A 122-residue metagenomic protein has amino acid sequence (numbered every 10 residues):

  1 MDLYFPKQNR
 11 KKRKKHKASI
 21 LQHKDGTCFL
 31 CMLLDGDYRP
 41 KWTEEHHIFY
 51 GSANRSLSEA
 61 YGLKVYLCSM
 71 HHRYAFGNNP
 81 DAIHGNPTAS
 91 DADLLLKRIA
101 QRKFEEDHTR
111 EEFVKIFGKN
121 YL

Functional and structural regions predicted by a protein language model:
M1-W42, D93-L122: A boundary/linker detector
F29-L30, Y66-M70: C-type cytochrome heme c attachment motif
L33-L34, M70-Y74: Detector for the c-type heme attachment site
D37-R55: Short recognition patches in nucleic-acid-associated and regulatory proteins
T43, V65-Y66: A broad, low-specificity signal marking well-ordered, structured residues that form hydrophobic/aromatic
S52-V65, R73-L122: Polybasic, low-complexity binding patches
